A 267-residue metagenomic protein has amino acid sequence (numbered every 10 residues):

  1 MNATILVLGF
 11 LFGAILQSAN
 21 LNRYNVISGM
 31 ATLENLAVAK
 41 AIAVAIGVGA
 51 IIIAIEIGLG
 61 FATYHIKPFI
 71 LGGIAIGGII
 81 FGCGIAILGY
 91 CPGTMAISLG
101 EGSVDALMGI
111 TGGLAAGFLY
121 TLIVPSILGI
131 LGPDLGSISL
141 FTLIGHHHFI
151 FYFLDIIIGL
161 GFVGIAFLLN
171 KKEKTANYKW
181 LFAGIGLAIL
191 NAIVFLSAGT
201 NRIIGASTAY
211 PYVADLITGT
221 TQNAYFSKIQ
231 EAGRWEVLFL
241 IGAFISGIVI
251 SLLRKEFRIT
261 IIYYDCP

Functional and structural regions predicted by a protein language model:
M1-P267: Membrane-interfacial helix-loop segments of redox and metal-homeostasis proteins, especially TM-loop-TM junctions
